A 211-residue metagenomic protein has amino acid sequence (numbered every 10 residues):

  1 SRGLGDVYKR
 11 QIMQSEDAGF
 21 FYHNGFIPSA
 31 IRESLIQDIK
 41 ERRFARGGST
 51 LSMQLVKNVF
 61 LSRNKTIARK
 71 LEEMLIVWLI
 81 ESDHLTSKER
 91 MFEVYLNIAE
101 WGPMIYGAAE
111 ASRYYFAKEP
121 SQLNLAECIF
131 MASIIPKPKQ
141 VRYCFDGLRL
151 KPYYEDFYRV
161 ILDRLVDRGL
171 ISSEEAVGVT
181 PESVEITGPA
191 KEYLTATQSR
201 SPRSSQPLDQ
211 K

Functional and structural regions predicted by a protein language model:
G3-V7: Short, small-residue-biased leader/transition segments that mark boundaries at the very start of proteins
Y8-R10, I27, G47-L51, E72 (+2 more regions): Envelope-exposed proteins and targeting segments
R10-K40: Membrane-embedded segments
A18-F21, P28, A45, L61 (+2 more regions): Solvent-exposed loop/turn segments at secondary-structure junctions within structured extracellular/periplasmic domains
R32-S34, K70-W78: Membrane-interfacial and juxtamembrane segments of integral membrane proteins
S62-A68: A short, charged, and often flexible helix/loop element on the N-terminal side of the glycosyltransferase catalytic
V77-K211: Non-catalytic, structured segments within soluble enzyme domains
